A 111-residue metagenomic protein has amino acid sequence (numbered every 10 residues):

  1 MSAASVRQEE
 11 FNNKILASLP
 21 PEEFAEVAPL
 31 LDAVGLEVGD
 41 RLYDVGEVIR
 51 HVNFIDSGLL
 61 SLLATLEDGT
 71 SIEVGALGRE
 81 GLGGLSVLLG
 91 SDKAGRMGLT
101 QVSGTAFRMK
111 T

Functional and structural regions predicted by a protein language model:
M1-E37, L82, V87-L89: Cyclic nucleotide-binding regulatory module and flanking cytosolic helices
P29, R41-V52, T70-S71, K93-A94: A short beta-loop-beta micro-motif enriched in histidine and acidic residues
A33, E73-A76: Well-ordered beta-strand positions in beta-sheet-rich domains
G39, I49-D68, G78-L82, G98: Glycine- and acidic-residue-biased ligand/ion/polar-headgroup-sensing regions
E47, T65-E67, L88, T111: Surface loops and adjacent helix of pleckstrin homology
D68-T70, T105: Short acidic/polar mixed-charge low-complexity motifs
G75-T111: Cyclic-nucleotide recognition modules
